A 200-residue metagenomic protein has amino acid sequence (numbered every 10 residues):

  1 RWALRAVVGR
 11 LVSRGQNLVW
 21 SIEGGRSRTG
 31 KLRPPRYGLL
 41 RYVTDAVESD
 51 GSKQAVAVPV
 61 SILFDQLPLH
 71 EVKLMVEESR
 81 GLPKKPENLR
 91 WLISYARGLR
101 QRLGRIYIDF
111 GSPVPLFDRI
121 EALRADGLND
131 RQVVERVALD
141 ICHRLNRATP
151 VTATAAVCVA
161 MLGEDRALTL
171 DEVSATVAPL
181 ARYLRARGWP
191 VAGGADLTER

Functional and structural regions predicted by a protein language model:
R1-R200: Membrane-interfacial terminal anchoring regions of lipid-handling membrane enzymes
